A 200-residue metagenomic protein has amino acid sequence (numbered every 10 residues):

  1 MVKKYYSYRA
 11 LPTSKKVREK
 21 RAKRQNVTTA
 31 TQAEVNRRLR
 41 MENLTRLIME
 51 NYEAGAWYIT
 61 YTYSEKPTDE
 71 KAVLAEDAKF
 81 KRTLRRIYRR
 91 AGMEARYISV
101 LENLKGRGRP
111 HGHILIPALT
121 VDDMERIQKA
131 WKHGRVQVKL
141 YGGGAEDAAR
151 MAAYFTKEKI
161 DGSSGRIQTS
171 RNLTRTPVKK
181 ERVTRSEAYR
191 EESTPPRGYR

Functional and structural regions predicted by a protein language model:
M1-G108, A118-R200: Right-hand nucleic-acid polymerase module
